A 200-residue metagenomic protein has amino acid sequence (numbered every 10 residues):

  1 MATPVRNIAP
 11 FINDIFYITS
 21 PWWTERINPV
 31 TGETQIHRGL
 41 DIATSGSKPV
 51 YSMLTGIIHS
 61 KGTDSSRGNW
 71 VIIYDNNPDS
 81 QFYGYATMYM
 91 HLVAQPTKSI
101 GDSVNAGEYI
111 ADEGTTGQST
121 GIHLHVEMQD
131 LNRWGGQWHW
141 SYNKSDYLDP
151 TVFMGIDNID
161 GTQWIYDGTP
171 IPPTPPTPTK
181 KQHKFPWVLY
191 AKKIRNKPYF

Functional and structural regions predicted by a protein language model:
M1-A9, D14-Y17, S99-D102, E127-F200: Acidic, glycine-rich catalytic/binding loops that coordinate metals and/or anionic ligands
M1-N69, P78-Q81, A106, T115 (+1 more regions): Surface-exposed, glycine-biased beta-strand/turn segments
W22-I27, I72-D79, M128-G136, F153-I156: Short regulatory "switch" loops immediately downstream of catalytic or recognition motifs within protein catalytic
G32, E113-H125, R133-Q137: Active-site loop architecture of trypsin-fold serine endopeptidases
G32, I36-I42, I73, Y85 (+2 more regions): Small beta-barrel nucleic-acid-binding modules, principally OB-folds
D41-A43, V50-S52, W70-Y74, T87-H91 (+2 more regions): Structural recognition of the beta-strand scaffold that forms the well-ordered cores of secreted hydrolase catalytic
S45, Y51, K61, Q81-G107 (+1 more regions): Short histidine-centered loop motifs in beta-beta connectors
G46, G62, D75, P96 (+4 more regions): Sec/Tat-exported extracytoplasmic proteins
